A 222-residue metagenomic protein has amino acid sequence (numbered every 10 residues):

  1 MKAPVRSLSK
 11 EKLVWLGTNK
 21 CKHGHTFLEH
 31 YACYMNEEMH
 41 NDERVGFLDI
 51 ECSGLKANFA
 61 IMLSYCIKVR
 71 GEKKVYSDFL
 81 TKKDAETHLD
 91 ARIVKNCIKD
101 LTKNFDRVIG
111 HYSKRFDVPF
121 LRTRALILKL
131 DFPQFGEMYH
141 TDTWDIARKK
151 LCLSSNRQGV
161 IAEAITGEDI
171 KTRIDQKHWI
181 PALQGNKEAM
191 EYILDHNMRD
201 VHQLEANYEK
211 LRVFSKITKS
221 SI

Functional and structural regions predicted by a protein language model:
M1-E43: N-terminal accessory regions of nucleic-acid-interacting proteins
N36-E37, C52-G54, C97-I98: Catalytic micro-motifs at enzyme active sites that drive phosphoryl/nucleotidyl and oxygen chemistry
M39-H40, K56-F59: A short catalytic or substrate-binding loop motif that flags glycine-/basic-rich loops and adjacent residues that bind
D42, N104-F105: Short, well-ordered alpha-helix to beta-strand connector turns
E43-G54, N197: Two-metal-ion RNase H-like nuclease active-site motif
A60-R70, S77, R107-S221: Metal-dependent phosphoesterase core characteristic of DEDDh/y 3'-5' exonuclease domains
K73-K99: Nucleic-acid-processing active sites and adjacent nucleic-acid-binding tracks, predominantly divalent metal-dependent
V94, I98, T102, M198-V201: Short, hydrophobic/amphipathic alpha-helical packing segments that form internal helix faces or helix-helix interfaces
